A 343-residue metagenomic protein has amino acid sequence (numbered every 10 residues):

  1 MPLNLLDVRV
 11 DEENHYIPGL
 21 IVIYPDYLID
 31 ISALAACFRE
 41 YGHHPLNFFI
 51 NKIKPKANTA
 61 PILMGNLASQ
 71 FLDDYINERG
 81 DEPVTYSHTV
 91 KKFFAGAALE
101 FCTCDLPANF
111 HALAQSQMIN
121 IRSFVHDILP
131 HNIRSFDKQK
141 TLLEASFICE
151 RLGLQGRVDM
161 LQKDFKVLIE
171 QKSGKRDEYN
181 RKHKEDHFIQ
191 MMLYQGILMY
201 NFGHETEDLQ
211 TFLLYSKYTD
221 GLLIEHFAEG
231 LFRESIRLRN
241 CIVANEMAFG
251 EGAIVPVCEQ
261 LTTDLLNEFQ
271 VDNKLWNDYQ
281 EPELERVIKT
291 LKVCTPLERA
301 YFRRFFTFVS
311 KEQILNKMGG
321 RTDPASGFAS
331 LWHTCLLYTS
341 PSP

Functional and structural regions predicted by a protein language model:
M1, F136-R239: Mg2+/Mn2+-dependent nuclease catalytic core
M1-D26, Q70-D81, H88-K92, R151-V158 (+3 more regions): Accessory terminal regions of nucleic-acid processing enzymes
M1-K163: Metal-dependent nuclease catalytic cores that hydrolyze phosphodiester bonds in DNA/RNA, characterized by
T59, L63, D105-A112, S116-I119 (+3 more regions): Alpha-helix boundary/N-cap detector
I62, N66, F188-M192, T295: Short, well-ordered alpha-helical segments
I76-N77, P130, Y200-G203, A244: A generic secondary-structure boundary signal that marks alpha-helix termini
Y338-P343: Conserved small/polar residues in nucleotide/adenosyl-binding loops
